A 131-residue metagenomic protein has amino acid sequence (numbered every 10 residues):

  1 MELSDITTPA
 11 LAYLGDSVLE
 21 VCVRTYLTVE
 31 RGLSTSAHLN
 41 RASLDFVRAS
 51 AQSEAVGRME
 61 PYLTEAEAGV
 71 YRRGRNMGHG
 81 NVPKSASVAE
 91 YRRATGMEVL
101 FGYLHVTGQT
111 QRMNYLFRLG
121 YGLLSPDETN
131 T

Functional and structural regions predicted by a protein language model:
M1-T131: Double-stranded RNA-binding/processing signature
